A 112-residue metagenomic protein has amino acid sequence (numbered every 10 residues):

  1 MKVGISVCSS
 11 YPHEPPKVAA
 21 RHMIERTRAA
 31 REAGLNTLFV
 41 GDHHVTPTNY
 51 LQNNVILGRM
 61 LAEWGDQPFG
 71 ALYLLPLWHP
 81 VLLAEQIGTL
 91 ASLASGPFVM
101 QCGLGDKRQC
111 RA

Functional and structural regions predicted by a protein language model:
M1-W64, P68: N-terminal beta1-alpha1-beta2 module of alpha/beta enzyme domains
K2-K17, L77-A112: Flexible, glycine-rich active-site loops centered on histidine and acidic residues that chelate a metal or position
T46-N49, Y73-H79: Glycine-rich "substrate-gating" loop/helix at the edge of Rossmann-like oxidoreductase active sites
P68-L72, M100-G103: A short, GP-enriched loop/loop-strand-helix hinge that lies immediately N-terminal to, or at the N-terminal rim
